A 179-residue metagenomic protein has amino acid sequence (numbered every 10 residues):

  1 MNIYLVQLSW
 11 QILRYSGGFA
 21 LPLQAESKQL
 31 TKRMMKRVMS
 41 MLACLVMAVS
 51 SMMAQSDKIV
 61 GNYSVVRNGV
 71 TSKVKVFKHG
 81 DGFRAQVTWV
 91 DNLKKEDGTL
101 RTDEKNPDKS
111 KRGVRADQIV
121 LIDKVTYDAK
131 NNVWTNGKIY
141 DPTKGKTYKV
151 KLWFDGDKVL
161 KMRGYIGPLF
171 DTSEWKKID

Functional and structural regions predicted by a protein language model:
K32-M41: Bacterial N-terminal signal peptides that target proteins for export
L42-V49: Bacterial N-terminal signal peptides
M53-N62, F170: N-terminal helix-cap/turn-to-beta initiation motif at the start of protein domains
V60, V65-V66, T71-Y140, T147-Y148: Central antiparallel beta-sheet cores of small beta-barrel/beta-sandwich binding domains
G137-M162: Acidic, glycine-rich flexible loop segments
L160-G167, D171: Short, exposed beta-strand-loop hairpins at the edges of beta-sheets in extracellular/periplasmic proteins
